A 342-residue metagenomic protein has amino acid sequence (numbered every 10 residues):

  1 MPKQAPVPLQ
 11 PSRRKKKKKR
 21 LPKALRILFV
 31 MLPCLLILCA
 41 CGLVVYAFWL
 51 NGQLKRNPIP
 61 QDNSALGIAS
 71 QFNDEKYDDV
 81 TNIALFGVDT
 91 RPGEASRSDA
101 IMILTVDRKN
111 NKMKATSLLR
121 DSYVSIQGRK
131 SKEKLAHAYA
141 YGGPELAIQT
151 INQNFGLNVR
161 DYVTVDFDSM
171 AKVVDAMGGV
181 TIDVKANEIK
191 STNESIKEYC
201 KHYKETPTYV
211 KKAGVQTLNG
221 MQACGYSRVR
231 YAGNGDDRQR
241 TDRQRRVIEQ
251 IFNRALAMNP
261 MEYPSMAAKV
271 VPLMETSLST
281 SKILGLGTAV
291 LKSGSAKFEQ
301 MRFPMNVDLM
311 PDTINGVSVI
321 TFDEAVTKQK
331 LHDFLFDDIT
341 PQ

Functional and structural regions predicted by a protein language model:
P2-C34, C39-Q342: Non-catalytic, solvent-exposed segments at the cell envelope interface
